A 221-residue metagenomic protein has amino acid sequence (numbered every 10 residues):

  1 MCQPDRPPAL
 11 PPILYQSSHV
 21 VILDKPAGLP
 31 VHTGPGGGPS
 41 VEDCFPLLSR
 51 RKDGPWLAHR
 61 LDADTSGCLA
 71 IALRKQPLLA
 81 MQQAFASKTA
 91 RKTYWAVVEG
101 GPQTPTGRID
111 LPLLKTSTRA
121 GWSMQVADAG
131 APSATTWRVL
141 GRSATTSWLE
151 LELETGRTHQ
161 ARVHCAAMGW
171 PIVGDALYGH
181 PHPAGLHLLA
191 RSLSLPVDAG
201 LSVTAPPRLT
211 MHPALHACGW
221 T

Functional and structural regions predicted by a protein language model:
M1-M124, D128-A134, G141-S143, H187 (+2 more regions): RNA pseudouridine synthases
H19, A131, R157, G169 (+1 more regions): Short acidic/polar mixed-charge low-complexity motifs
K75, E154-T155: Loop/turn elements at beta-strand to alpha-helix junctions within RNA-recognition modules
M81, R157-C165: Short beta-strand segments enriched for Tyr within beta-sheet-rich domains, predominantly fibronectin type III
A144, L149-E152: Short histidine-centered loop motifs in beta-beta connectors
T155-T158, L209-T210: Beta-rich strand-turn-strand
C165-P206, H212, W220: Phosphate/ribose-recognition catalytic cores of enzymes acting on nucleotide-derived substrates
